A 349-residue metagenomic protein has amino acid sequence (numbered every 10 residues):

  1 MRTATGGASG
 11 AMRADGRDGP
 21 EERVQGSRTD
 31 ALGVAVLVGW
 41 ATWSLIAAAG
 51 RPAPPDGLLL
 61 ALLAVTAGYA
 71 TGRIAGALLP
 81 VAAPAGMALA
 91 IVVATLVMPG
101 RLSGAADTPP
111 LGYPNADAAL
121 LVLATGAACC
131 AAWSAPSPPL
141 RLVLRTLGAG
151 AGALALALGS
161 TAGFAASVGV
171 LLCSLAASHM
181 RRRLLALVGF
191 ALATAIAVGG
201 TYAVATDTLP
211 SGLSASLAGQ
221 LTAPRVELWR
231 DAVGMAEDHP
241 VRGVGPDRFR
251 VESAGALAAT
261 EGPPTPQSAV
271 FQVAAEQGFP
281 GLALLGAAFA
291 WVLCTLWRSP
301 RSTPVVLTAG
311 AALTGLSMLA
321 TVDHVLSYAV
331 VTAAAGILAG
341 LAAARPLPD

Functional and structural regions predicted by a protein language model:
M1-V34, A135-P139, V143, R181 (+1 more regions): Actinobacteria-biased recognition of intrinsically disordered, low-complexity terminal regions
A11, Q25-S27, R73, Q277-T314: Hydrophobic transmembrane alpha-helices and their immediate junctions
V24-A31, A131-R145, R182-V188, L293-G310: Membrane-interface helix-loop-helix junctions at transmembrane boundaries of multi-pass membrane enzymes, predominantly
G33-A41, V65-A105, P109-S178, T295 (+1 more regions): Alpha-helical transmembrane segments of multi-pass inner-membrane proteins
A41-S44, A311-D349: Transmembrane alpha-helices of multi-pass inner-membrane enzymes
T108-A124, A274-G278, H324-A335: Membrane-interface micro-motifs in multi-pass membrane enzymes
S178-Q220, V233-G234: A membrane-periplasm/extracellular boundary helix in multi-pass inner-membrane enzymes that assemble envelope glycans
P210-R248, G262-Q272, E276: Membrane-interface loop/short-helix elements at transmembrane-helix boundaries of multipass membrane proteins
